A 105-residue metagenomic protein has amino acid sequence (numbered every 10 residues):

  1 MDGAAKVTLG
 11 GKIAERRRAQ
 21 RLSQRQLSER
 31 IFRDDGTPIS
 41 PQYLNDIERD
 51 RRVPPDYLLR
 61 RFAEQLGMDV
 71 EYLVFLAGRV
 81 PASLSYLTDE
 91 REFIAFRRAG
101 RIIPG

Functional and structural regions predicted by a protein language model:
M1-R21: A short, Lys/Arg-rich alpha-helix, primarily the initiator
K12, S23, L27, P55-L58: Residues that mark the N-terminal boundary/hinge immediately upstream of a DNA-recognition element
Q20-D46: Short alpha-helical DNA-recognition segment
L27, L58-L66, L73-V74: Hydrophobic micro-packing sites on short alpha-helices
I31, E48, L58, A77: DNA major-groove recognition helix of helix-turn-helix
D34-D35, R51, L76-P81: The DNA-recognition helices of helix-turn-helix-type DNA-binding domains
P38-Q42, R49-E64: Short, basic-rich loop-to-helix N-cap that marks the start of a DNA-contacting helix
F75-G105: Interfacial/linker helices and their anchor residues that mediate assembly or domain coupling
